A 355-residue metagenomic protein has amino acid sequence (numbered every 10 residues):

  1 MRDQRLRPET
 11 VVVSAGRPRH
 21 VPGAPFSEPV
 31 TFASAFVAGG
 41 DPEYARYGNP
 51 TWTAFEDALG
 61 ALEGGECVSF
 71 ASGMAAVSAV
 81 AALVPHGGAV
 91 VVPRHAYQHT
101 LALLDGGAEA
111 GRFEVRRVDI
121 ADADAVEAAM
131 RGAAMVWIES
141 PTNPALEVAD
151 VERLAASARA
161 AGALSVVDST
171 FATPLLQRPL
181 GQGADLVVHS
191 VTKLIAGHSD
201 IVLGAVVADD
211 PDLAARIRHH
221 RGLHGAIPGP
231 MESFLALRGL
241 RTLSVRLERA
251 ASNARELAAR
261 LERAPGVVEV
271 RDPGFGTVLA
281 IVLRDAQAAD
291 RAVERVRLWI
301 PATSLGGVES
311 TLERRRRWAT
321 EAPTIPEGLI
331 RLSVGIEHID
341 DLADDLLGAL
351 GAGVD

Functional and structural regions predicted by a protein language model:
M1-E43, D355: N-terminal glycine-rich, Lys/His-bearing helix-loop that initiates the first secondary-structure elements of many
R2-Q4, C67-A264, R271: Conserved PLP-enzyme active-site core in the AAT-like
E9, R246, S310-D355: PLP-dependent enzyme catalytic core of the Aspartate aminotransferase-like
P29-T31, A35-L83, H99-G107: Conserved N-terminal alpha-helix of the aminotransferase class I/II PLP-enzyme fold
I217, D290-R297, D345-L350: Short amphipathic alpha-helices in soluble, non-transmembrane regions that often serve as interface/regulatory elements
H224-G225, R295-S304, A349-D355: A common structural junction motif
A236-V245, T277-R284, I330-G335: Short, well-ordered beta-strand elements within core beta-sheets of diverse protein domains
R255-R297, R315-T324: Conserved small-domain helix->loop->beta segment predominantly found in fold-type I
